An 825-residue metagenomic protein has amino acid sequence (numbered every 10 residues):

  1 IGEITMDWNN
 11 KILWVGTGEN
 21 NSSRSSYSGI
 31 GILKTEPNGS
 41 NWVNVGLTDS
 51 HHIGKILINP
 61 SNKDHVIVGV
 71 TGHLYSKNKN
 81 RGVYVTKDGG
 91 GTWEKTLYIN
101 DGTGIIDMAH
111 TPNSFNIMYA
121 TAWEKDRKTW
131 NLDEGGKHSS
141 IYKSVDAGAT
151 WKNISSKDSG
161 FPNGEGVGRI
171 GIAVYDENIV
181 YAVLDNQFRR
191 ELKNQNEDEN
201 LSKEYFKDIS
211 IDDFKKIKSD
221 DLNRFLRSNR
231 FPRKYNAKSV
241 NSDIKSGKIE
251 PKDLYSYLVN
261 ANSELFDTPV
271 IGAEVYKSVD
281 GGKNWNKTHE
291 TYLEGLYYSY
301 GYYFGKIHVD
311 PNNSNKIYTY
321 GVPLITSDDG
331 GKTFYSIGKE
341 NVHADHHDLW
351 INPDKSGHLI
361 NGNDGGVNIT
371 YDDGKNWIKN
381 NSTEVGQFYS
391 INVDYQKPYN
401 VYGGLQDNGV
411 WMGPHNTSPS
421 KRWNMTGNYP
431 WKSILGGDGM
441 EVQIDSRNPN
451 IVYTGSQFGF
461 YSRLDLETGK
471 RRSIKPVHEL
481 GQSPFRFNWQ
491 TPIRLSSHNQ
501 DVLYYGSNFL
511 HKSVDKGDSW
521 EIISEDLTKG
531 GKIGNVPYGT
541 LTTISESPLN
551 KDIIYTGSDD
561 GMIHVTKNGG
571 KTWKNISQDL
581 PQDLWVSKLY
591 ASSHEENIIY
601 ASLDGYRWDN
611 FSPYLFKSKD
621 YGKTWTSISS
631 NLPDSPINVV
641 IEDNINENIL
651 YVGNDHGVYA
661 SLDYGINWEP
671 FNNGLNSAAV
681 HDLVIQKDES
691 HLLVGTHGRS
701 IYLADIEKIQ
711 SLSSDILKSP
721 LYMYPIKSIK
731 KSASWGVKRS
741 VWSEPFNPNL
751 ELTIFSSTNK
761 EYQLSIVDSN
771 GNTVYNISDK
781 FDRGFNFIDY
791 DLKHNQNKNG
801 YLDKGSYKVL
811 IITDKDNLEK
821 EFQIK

Functional and structural regions predicted by a protein language model:
I1-I729, G736-V737: Beta-propeller blade termini and top-face loops
E384, H594, N676, P745 (+3 more regions): Surface-exposed coil/turn segments at beta-strand junctions on protein surfaces, enriched
R463-L464, L752-T753, N759-S769, T773-N776: Beta-strand-rich binding/interaction modules
R472-S473, N667-E669, N770-I777, L818: Surface-exposed loop/edge segments in extracytoplasmic proteins
W735-T758, F787: Contiguous beta-strand segments within globular domains
T773-Y801: Glycine-centered tight-turn motifs at strand-turn-strand junctions
N786, G805-I811: A short tyrosine-centered beta-strand micro-motif
I811-K825: C-terminal tail/sorting-segment detector
